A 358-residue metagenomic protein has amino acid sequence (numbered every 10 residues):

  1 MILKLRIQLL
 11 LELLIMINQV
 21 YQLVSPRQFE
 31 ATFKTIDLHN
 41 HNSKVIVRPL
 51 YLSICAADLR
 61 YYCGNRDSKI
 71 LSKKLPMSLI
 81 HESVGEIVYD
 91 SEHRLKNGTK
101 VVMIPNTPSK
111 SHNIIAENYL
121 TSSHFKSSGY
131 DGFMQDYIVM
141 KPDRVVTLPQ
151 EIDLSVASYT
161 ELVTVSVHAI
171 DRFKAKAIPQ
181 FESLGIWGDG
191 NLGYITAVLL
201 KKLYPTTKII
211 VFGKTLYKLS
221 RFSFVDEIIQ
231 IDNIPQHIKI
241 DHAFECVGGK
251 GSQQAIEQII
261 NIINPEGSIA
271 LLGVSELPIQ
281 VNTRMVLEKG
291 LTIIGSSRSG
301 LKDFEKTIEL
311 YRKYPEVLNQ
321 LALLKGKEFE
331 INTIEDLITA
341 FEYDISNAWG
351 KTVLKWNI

Functional and structural regions predicted by a protein language model:
M1-I15: N-terminal amphipathic/basic-hydrophobic helices that include classical n-h-c signal peptides and signal-anchor
L5, I152-D232: Mid-domain Rossmann-like dinucleotide-binding core that forms the NAD(H)/NADP(H) cofactor-binding site
I15-N18, L301-I358: C-terminal hydrophobic helical "lid"/dimerization subdomain of Rossmann-like NAD(P)H-dependent oxidoreductases
D37-L52, D67-K110, P149-E151: Glycine-rich beta-strand-centered segment in the early N-terminal region that forms part of a ligand/cofactor-binding
E82-V84, T99-K100, Y137, D189 (+1 more regions): Residue-level marker of beta-strand positions
V101, L184, A243: Receiver (REC) domain switch-region micro-motif
T107-S183: NAD(P)H dinucleotide-binding glycine-rich loop of Rossmann-like/cofactor-binding domains, especially the beta1-alpha1
K176-Q180, L203-Y204, L219-L291: Glycine-rich cofactor phosphate-binding loops and adjacent beta1-alpha1 units of small-molecule cofactor enzyme domains
